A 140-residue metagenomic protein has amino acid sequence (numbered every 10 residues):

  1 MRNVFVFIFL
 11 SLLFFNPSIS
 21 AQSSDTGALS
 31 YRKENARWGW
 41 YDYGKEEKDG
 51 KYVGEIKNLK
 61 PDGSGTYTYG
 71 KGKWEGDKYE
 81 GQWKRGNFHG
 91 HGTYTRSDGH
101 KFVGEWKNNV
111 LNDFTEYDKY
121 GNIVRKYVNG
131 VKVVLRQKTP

Functional and structural regions predicted by a protein language model:
M1-V4: Positively charged n-region of N-terminal signal peptides that target proteins for export
F7-F15: Bacterial N-terminal signal peptides
P17-P140: Glycine/tyrosine- and acidic-biased, solvent-exposed loop/turn segments at the edges of beta-strands
